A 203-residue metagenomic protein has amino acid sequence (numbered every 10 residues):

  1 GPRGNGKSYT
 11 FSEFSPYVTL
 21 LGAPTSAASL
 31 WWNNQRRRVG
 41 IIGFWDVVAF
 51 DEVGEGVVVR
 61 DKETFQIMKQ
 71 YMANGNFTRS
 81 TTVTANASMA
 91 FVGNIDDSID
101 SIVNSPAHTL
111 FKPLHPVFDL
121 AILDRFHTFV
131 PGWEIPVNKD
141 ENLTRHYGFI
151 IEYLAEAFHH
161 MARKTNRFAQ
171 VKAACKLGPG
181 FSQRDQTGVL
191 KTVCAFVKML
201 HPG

Functional and structural regions predicted by a protein language model:
G1-L110, A121-D124: Conserved ASCE/P-loop NTPase catalytic core
P2, G56, L114, F181-D185: Conserved aromatic-histidine-acidic binding/catalytic patches
D61-F65, V83-N86, P116-L123, Y147-I151 (+2 more regions): Amphipathic alpha-helical transducer elements in NTP-driven molecular machines
I99-L143: Conserved P-loop NTPase catalytic core
H127-G203: Conserved NTP phosphate-binding and transfer environment spanning the P-loop NTPase/kinase superfamily
